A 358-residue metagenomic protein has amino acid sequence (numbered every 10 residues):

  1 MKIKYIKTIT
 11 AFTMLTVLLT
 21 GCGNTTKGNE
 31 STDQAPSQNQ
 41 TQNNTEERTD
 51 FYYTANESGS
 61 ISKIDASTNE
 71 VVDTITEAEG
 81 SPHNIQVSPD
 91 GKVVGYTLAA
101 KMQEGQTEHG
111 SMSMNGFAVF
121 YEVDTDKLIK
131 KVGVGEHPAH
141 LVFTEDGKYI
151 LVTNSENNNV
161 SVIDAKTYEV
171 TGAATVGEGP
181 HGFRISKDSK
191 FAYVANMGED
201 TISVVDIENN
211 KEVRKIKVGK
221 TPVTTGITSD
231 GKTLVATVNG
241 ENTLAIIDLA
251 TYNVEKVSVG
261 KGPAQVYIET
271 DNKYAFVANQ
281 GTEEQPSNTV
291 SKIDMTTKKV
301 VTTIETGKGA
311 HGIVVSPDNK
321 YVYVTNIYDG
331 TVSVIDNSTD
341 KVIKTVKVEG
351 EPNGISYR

Functional and structural regions predicted by a protein language model:
M1-I3: N-terminal secretory signal peptides that target proteins for export/translocation
K7-T10, L18-R358: Predominantly soluble domains enriched in secretory-pathway, periplasmic, or organellar proteins
